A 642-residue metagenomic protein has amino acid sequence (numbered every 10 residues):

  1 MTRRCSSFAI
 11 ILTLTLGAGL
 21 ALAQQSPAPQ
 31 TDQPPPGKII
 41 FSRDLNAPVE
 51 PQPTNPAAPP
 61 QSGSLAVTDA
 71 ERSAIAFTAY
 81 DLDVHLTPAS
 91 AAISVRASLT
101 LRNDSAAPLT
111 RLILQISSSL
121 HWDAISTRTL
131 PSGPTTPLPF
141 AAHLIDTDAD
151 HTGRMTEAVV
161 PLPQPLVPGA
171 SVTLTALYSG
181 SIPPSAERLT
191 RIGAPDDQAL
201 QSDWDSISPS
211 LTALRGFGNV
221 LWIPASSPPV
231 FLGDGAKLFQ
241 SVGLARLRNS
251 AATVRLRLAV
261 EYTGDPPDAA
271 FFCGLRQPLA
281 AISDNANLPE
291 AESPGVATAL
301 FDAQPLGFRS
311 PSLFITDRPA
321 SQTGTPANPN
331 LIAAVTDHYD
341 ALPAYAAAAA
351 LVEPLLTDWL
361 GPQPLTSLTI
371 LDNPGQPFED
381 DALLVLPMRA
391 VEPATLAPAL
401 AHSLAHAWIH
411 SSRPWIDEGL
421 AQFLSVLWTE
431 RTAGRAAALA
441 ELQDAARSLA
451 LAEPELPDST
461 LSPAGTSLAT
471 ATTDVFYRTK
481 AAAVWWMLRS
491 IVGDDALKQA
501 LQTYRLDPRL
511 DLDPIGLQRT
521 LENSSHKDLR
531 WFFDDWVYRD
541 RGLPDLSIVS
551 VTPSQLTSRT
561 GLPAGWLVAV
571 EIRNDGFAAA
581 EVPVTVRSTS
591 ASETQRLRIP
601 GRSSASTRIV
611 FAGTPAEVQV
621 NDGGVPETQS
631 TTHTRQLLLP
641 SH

Functional and structural regions predicted by a protein language model:
Q24-S94, R530: N-terminal, polar/Ser/Thr-rich
I40, L120-D203, G243-N249, A291-E292 (+2 more regions): A surface-exposed beta-strand-loop module
L109-H143, T263-D265, R587-T594: Solvent-exposed beta-hairpin/edge-strand motifs
D123-S126, D265-C273, T552-N621: Beta-strand-rich binding/interaction modules
L174-P311: Extended, low-hydrophobicity, Ser/Thr/Pro/Gly-biased non-transmembrane segments
A297, R318-I416, L420, L424 (+3 more regions): Juxtacatalytic substrate-recognition/specificity segment
P364, D474-S558: Amphipathic alpha-helical substructures
E418-V492, D507-R509: Acidic/His/Gly-enriched intrinsically disordered linker/tail segments that often contain short helix/coil "MoRF-like"
